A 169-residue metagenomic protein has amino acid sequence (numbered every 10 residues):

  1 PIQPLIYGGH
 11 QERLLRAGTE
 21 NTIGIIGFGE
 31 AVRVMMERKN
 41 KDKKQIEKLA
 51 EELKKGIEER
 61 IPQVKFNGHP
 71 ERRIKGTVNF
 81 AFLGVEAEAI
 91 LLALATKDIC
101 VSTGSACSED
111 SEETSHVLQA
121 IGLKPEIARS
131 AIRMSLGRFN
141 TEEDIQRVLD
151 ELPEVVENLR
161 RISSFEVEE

Functional and structural regions predicted by a protein language model:
P1-N40: Conserved core segment of the aminotransferase class I/II
R13, I57, P62-A93: Anionic-ligand binding region
A17, G24, D42, N79 (+2 more regions): Glycine- and other small-residue-rich loops at beta-strand/loop junctions that grip anionic moieties
T22-I25, A50, K54, K75 (+4 more regions): A general structural signal for well-ordered alpha-helical segments in protein cores
V32-K55, K65-I74: Structural signature of PLP-dependent enzymes
N40-I46, P62-H69, G104, L159-E168: Flexible, glycine/charged-enriched surface loops at secondary-structure junctions
V78-R133: Conserved C-terminal alpha-helix-loop-beta "cap" of PLP-dependent enzymes that closes/shapes the active-site mouth
E109, E113-E169: PLP-dependent enzyme catalytic core of the Aspartate aminotransferase-like
